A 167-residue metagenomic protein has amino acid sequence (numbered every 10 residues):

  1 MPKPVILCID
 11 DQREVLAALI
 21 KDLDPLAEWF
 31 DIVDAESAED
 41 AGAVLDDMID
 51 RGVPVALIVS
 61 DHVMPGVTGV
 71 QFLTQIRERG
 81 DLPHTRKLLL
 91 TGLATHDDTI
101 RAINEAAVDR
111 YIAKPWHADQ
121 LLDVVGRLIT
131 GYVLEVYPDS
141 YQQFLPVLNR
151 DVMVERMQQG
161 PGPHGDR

Functional and structural regions predicted by a protein language model:
P4, R13-S37: Two-component/phosphorelay signaling modules centered on CheY-like receiver
I9-D10, D61, T91: Active-site residues of response regulator receiver
D34-D47, G69: Helix N-cap/capping motif at the beta->alpha junctions
I49-V59: Active-site beta3 strand of CheY-like receiver
M64-P65: Receiver (REC) domain active-site loop signature in two-component systems and cognate sites in sensor histidine kinases
Q71, A94-R110: Alpha4 helix (beta4-alpha4-beta5 surface) of REC/receiver domains from two-component response regulators
P115-V125, I129: C-terminal output helix
T130-R167: CheY-like receiver
